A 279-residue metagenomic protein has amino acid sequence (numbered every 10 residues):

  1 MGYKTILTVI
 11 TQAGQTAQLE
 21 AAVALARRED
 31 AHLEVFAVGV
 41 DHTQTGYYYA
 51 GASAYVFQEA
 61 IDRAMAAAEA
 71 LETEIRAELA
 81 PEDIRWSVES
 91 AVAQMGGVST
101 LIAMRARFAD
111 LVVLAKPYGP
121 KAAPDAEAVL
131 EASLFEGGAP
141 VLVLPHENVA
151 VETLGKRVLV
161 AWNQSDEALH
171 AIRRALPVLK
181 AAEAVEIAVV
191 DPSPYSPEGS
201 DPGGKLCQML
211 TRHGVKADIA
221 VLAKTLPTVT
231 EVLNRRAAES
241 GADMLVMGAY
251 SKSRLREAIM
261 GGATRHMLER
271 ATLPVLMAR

Functional and structural regions predicted by a protein language model:
M1-F57, E136, H146, L154-L222: Small/aliphatic-rich secondary-structure junction motif
Q12-A13, D62, V92-M95, Y118-P120 (+2 more regions): Short histidine/acidic/glycine/proline-rich micro-motifs that form metal- and phosphate-coordinating active-site loops
Q18, V98, A126, A168-A171 (+2 more regions): Amphipathic coiled-coil/heptad-repeat helices and related helical stalk/stem segments that mediate oligomerization
A24-A26, L101-A150, R236-R279: Gly/Ser-rich helix-loop-strand patches that form or flank binding pockets for ribonucleotide-derived cofactors
T43, G96-V98, K121, V151 (+3 more regions): Generic structural signal for helix capping and beta-alpha/helix-loop junctions
Y55-A70: A short acidic, glycine-rich active-site loop that binds or catalyzes chemistry on phosphate/adenosine moieties
A77-V112, R212-L245, S251-L255, L273: Structural beta-alpha unit
